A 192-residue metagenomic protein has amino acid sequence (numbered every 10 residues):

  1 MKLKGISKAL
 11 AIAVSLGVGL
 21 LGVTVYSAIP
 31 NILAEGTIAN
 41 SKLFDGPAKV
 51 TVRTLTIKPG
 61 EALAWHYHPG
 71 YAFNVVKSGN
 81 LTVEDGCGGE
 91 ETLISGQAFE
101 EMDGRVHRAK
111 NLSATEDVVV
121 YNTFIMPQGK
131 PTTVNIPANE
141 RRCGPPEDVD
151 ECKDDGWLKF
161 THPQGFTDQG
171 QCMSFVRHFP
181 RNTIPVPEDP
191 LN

Functional and structural regions predicted by a protein language model:
K2-I12: Bacterial N-terminal signal peptides that target proteins for export
A11-L20: Bacterial N-terminal signal peptides
L20-S27: Sec/Tat signal peptide C-region and signal peptidase I cleavage site
I29-A64, T123: A short glycine-rich, His/Asp/Glu-containing loop-to-beta-strand
I57-K58, D85-G104: Short acidic-glycine-tyrosine-enriched beta hairpin
H68-C87, Q97: Glycine- and acidic-residue-biased ligand/ion/polar-headgroup-sensing regions
D103-P131: Ligand-binding loop in jelly-roll beta-barrel domains
P131, R141-N192: Soluble extracellular-acting proteins and domains
